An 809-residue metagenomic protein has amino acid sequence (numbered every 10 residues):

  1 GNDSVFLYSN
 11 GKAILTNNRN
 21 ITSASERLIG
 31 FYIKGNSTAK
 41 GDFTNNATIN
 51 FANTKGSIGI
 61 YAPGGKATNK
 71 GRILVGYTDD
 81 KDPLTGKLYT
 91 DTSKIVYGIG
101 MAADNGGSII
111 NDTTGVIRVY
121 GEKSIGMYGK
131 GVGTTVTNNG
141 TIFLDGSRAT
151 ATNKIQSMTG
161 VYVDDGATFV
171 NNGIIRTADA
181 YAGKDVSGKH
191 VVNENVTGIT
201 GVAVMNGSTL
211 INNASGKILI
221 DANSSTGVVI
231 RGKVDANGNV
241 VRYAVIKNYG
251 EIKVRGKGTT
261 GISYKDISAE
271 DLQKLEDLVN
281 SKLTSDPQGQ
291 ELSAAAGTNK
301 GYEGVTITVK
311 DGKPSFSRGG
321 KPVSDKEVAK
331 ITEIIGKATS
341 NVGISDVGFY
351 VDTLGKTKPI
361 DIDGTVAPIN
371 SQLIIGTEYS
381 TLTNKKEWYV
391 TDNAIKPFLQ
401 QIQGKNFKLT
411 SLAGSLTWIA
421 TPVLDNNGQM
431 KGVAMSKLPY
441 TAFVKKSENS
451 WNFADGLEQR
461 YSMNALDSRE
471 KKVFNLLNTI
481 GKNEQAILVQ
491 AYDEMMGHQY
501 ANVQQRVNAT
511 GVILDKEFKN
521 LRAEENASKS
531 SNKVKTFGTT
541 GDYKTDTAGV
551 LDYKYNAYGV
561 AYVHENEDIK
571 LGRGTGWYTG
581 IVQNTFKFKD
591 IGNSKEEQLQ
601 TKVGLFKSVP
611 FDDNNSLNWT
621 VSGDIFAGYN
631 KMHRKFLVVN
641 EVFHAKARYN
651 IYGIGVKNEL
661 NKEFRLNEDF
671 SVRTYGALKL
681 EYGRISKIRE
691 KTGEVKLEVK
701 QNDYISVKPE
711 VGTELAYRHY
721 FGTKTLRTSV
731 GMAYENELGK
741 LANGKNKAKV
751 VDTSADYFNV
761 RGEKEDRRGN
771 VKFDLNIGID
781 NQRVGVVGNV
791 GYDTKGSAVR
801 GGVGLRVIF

Functional and structural regions predicted by a protein language model:
N2-N10, I29-N36, S57-P63, K87 (+13 more regions): Glycine-rich beta-solenoid repeat tracts in large extracellular/virion proteins
S9, N17, S23, I33 (+33 more regions): Extracellular beta-strand solenoids
A52, G76-T78, D145, A178-A180 (+8 more regions): Sequence/structural signature of outer-membrane beta-barrel proteins
T200-A203, K217, D221-N393: Extracellular beta-strand/loop-rich repeat segments of large surface/secreted proteins
Q290-E327, S340-P359, I374-Y558, E565-E567: Outer-membrane translocation/initiation segment of Type V secreted surface proteins
V473-F664, V787-G804: Outer membrane beta-barrel translocator domains of Type V secretion systems
A548-Y553, K589-K595, K631-N650, R684-I705 (+1 more regions): Solvent-exposed, glycine/polar-rich loop segments of beta-barrel outer-membrane systems
L599-G604, E698-F809: Outer membrane beta-barrel transmembrane domains
